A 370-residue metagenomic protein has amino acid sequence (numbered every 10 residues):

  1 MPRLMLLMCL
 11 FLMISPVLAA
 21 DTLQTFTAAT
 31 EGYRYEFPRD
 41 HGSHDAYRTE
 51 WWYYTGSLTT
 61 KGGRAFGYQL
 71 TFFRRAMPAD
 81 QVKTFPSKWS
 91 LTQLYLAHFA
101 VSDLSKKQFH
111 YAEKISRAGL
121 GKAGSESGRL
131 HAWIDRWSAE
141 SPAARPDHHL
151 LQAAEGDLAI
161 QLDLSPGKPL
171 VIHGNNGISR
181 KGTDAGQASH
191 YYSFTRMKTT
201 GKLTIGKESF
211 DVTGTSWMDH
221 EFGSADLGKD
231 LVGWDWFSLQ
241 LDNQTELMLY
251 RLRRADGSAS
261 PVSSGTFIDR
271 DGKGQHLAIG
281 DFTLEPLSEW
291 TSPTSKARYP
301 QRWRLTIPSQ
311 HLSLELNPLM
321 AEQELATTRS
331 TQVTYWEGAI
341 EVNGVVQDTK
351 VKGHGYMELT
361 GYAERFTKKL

Functional and structural regions predicted by a protein language model:
M1-P2: N-terminal secretory signal peptides that target proteins for export/translocation
M5-S15: Bacterial N-terminal signal peptides
A20-L370: Structured soluble/peripheral alpha/beta segments that form catalytic or ligand/cofactor-binding pockets
